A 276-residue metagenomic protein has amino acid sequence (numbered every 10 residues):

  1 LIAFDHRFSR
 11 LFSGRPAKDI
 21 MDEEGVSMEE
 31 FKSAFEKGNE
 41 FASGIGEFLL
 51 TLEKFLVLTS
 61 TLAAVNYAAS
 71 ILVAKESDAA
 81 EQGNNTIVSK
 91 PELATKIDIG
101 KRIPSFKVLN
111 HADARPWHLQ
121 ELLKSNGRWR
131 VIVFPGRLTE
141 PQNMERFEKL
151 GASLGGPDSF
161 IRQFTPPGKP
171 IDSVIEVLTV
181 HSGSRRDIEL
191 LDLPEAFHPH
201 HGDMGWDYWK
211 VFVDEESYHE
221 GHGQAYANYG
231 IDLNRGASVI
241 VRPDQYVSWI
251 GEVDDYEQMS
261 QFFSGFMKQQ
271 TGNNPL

Functional and structural regions predicted by a protein language model:
L1-L276: Helical substrate-recognition/capping region of FAD-dependent monooxygenase/halogenase enzymes
